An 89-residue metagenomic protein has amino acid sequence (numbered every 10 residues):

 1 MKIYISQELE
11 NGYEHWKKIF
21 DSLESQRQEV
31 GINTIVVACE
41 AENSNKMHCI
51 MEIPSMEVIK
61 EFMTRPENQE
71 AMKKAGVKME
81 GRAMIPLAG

Functional and structural regions predicted by a protein language model:
M1-Q69, K78-G89: Short S/T/G/P-rich N-terminal loop/turn motif that feeds into the first structured element of a domain
